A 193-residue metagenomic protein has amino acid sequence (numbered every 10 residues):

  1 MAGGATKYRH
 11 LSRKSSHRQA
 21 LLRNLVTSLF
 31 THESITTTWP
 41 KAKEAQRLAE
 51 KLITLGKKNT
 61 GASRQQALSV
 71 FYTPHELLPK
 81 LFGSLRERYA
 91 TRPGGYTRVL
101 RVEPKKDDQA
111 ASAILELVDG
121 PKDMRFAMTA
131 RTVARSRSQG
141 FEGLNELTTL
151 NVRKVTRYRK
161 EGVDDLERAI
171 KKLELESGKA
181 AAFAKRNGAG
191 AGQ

Functional and structural regions predicted by a protein language model:
A2-H10, N24-T31, I35-Q193: Structured, basic alpha/beta domains of bacterial-type, RNA-associated proteins
L21: Basic, ligand-binding patches in group-transfer machinery, especially extracytoplasmic/periplasmic segments
